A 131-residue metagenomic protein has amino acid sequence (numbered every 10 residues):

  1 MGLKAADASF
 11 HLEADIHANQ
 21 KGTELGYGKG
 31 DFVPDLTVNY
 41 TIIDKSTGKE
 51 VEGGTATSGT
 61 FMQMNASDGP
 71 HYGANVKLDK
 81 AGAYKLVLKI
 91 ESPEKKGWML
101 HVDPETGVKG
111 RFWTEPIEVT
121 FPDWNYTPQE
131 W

Functional and structural regions predicted by a protein language model:
M1-H11, A18: Conserved functional micro-motifs across diverse proteins
L12-D31: Short amphipathic, basic-aromatic surface patches that mediate peripheral association with negatively charged
G30-E50: Extended low-complexity, serine/threonine- and proline-enriched intrinsically disordered segments
D35, A81-K85: Extracellular Ig-like/FN3 beta-sandwich strand-entry sites
G53-A66: Solvent-exposed serine/threonine-rich low-complexity stretches and specific carbohydrate-binding patches
A66-G73: Aromatic sugar-binding surface patches on proteins that engage polysaccharides or sugar-phosphate polymers
E91-H101: Short acidic/polar inter-strand loop motif in beta-rich domains
M99-W131: Short beta-strand elements
